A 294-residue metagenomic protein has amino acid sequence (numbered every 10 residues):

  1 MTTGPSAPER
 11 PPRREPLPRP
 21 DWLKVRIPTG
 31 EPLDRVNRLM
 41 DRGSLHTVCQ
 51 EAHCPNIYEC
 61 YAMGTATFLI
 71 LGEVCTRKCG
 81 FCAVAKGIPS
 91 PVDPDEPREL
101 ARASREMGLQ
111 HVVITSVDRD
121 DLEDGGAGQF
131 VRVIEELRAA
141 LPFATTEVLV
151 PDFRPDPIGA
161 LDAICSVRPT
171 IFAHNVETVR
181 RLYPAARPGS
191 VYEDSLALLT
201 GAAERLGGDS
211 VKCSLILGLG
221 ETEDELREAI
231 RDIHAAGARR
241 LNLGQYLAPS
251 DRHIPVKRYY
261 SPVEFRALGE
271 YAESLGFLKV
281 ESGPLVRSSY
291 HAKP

Functional and structural regions predicted by a protein language model:
M1-T67, R98-R105, R132-F143, G159 (+3 more regions): Auxiliary Fe-S-binding modules of radical SAM enzymes
V48-C60, L71-K86: Local cysteine-cluster metal-coordination motifs and their immediate loop/turn environment, predominantly Fe-S cluster
I70, F81-P94, E147-D156, I216-E223 (+1 more regions): Active-site mouth loops of central-metabolism enzymes
K86-V113: Conserved alpha-helical substructure of the radical SAM core
P91-D93, E123-G128, A185-R187, E223 (+1 more regions): Short, solvent-exposed loop/turn segments at secondary-structure boundaries
A103, V117, L149-P151: Structural motif
V113-E123, F153-P155, T170-Y192, D209-K212 (+2 more regions): Conserved radical SAM core fold
